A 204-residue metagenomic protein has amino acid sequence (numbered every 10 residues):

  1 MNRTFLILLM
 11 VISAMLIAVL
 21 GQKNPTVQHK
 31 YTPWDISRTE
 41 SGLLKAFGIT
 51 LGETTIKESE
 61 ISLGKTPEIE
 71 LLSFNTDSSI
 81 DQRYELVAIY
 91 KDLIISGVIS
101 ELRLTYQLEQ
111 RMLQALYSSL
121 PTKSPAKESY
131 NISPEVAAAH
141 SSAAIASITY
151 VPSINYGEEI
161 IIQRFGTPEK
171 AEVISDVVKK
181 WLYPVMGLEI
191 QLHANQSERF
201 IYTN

Functional and structural regions predicted by a protein language model:
R3-K23: Hydrophobic membrane-insertion alpha-helices, especially the h-region of bacterial N-terminal signal peptides
F5, K30-Y31, D35-T39: Extended non-catalytic domains of envelope/secretory-pathway proteins
Q22-Y31, T55-N204: A cross-family detector of function-defining hotspots
I36, G48-L51, L71, Y150: Generic structural "secondary-structure junction" signal
I36-F47, A137-A146: Acidic/histidine-rich, surface-exposed loop or edge segments in extracytoplasmic proteins
L43, F47-E60: Core segments of small alpha/beta cavity-forming domains
